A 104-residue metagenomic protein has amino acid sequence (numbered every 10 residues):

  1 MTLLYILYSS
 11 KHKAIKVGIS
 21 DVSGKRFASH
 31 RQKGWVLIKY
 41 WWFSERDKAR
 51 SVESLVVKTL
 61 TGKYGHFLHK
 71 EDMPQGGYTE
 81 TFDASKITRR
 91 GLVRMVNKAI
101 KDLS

Functional and structural regions predicted by a protein language model:
M1-S104: Non-catalytic accessory segments flanking enzymatic or RNA/DNA-binding domains
